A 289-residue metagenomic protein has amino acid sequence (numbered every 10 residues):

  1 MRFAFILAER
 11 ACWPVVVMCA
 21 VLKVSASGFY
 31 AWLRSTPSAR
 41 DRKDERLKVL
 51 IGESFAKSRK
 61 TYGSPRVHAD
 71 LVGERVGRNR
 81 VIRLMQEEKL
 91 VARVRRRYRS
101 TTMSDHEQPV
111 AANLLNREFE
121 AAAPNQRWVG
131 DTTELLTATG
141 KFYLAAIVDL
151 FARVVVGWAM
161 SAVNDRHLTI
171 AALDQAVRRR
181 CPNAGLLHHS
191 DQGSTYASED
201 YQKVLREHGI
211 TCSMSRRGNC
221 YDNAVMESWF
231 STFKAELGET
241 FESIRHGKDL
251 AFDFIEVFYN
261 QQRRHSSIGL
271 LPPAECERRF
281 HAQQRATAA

Functional and structural regions predicted by a protein language model:
M1-A289: Charged DNA-binding/catalytic regions of mobile-element recombinases
